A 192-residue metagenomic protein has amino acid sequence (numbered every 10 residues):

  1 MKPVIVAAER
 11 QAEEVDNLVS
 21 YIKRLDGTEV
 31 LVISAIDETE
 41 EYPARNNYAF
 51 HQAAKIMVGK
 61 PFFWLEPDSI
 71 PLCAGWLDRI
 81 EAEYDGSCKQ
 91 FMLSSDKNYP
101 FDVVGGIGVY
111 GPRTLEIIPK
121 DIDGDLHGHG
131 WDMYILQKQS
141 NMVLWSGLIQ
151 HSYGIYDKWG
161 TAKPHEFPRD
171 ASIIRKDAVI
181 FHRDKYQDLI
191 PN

Functional and structural regions predicted by a protein language model:
K2-V6, E29-V32: Hydrophobic targeting segments
A8-R10, I33-D37, P67: Active-site loop/turn elements of alpha/beta-hydrolase fold enzymes, especially the short glycine-/histidine-rich
R10-L25: Short, well-formed alpha-helical segments that are part of the catalytic scaffolds of diverse glycosyltransferases
E13-N17, Y42-R45, L72-G75: Active-site-adjacent loop/helix micro-motif of nuclease/hydrolase catalytic cores
G27-K60: Active-site-proximal specificity loops/subdomain of glycosyltransferases
N46, S69-H151, D157: Conserved catalytic core of nucleotide-sugar-dependent glycosyltransferases
G59-I70: Short beta-strand-to-loop acidic/aromatic patch adjacent to the donor-nucleotide binding site
L126, M133-N192: A glycosyltransferase accessory/donor-loop signature
